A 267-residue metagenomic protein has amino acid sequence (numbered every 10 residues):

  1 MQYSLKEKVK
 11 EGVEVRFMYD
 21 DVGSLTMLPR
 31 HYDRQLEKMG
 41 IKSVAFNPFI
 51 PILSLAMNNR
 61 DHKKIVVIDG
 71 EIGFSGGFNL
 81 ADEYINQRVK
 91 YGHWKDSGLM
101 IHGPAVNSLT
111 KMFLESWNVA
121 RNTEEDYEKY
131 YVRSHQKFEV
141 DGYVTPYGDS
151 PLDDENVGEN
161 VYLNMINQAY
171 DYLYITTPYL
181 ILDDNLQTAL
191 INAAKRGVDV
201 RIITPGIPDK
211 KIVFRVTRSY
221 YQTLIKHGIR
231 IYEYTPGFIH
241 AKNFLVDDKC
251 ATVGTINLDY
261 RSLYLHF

Functional and structural regions predicted by a protein language model:
M1-F267: Charged, low-complexity intrinsically disordered terminal segments
